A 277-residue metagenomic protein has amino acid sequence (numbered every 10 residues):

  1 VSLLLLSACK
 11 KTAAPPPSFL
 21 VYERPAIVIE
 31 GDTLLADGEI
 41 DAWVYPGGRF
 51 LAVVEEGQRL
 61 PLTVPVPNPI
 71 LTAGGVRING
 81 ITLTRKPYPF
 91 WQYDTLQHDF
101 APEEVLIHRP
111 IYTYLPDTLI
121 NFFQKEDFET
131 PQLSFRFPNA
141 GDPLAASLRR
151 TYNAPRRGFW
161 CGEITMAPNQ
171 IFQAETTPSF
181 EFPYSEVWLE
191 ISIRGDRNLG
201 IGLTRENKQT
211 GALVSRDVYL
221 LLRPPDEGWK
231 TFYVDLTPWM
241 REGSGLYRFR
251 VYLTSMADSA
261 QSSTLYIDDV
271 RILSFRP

Functional and structural regions predicted by a protein language model:
L5-A8: C-terminal motif of bacterial Sec signal peptides marking the signal peptidase cleavage site
L62-T84: A short, solvent-exposed beta-strand micro-motif common in secreted/extracellular proteins
N79-P110: Structured interaction patches on ligand/partner-binding surfaces of diverse proteins
I107-P143, L265-R271, R276-P277: Extracellular carbohydrate-recognition regions
E126-E129, E175-L199, V234, V270: Extra-cytoplasmic beta-strand recognition segments
P143-F172: Short carbohydrate-recognition loop motifs
I164-W188, T210-L220: Secreted extracellular polysaccharide-interacting domains
A212-L246, D258-A260: Extracellular carbohydrate recognition and processing domains and analogous Trp-centered ligand-binding platforms
